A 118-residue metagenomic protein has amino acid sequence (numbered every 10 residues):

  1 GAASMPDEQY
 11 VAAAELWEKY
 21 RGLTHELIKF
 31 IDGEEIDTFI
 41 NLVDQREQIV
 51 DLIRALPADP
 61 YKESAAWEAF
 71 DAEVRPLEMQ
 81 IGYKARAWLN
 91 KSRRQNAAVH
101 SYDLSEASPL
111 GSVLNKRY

Functional and structural regions predicted by a protein language model:
G1-S4: Short, Lys/Arg-enriched N-terminal segments with co-localized hydrophobic residues within the first ~10-30 amino acids
P6, V11-A14, E18, H25-E26 (+2 more regions): N-terminal intrinsically disordered, cationic/polar leader segments that include organellar targeting peptides
R21-I28, D59: Short, charged/polar, low-complexity loop and linker segments that flank or interrupt alpha-helical bundles
L27, I31-T38: Short helix-adjacent coil turns
D37-D44, S64-A72: Short, charged, amphipathic alpha-helical segments
I49-E63, L77-W88: Amphipathic alpha-helical coiled-coil segments
W67-Y118: Short terminal interaction segments
